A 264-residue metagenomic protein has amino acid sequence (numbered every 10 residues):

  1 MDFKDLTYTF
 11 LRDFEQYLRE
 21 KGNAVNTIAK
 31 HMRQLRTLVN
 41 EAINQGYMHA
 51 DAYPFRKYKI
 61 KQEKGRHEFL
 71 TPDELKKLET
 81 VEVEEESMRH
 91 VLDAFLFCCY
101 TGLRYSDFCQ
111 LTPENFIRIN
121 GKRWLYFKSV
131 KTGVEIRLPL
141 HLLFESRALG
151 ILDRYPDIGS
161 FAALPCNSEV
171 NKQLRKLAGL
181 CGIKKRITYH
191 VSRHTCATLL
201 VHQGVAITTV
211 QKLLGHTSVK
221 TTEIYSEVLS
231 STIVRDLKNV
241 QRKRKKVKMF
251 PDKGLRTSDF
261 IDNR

Functional and structural regions predicted by a protein language model:
M1-E41: Short, Lys/Arg-enriched alpha-helical recognition elements, typified by the DNA-recognition helix
V25, A29-H31, M48-Y105: Basic, Lys/Arg- and aromatic-enriched nucleic-acid-binding interface segment
N40-D51, C98-G121: Short, charged phosphate-coordinating catalytic segments
R56-K57, Q110-L149: Conserved tyrosine-mediated DNA breakage-rejoining catalytic core shared by Y-recombinases
F69, S129-G133, L214, S218-N239: Catalytic-site neighborhood detector that most strongly recognizes the C-terminal catalytic loop/helix of tyrosine
L96, Y100, S106-D107, K176 (+2 more regions): C-terminal catalytic core of tyrosine-transesterase DNA break-rejoin enzymes
V130-K176: C-terminal catalytic core of Y-nucleophile DNA break-rejoin enzymes
V240-R264: C-terminal secondary-structure termini that scaffold catalytic or DNA-interacting sites
